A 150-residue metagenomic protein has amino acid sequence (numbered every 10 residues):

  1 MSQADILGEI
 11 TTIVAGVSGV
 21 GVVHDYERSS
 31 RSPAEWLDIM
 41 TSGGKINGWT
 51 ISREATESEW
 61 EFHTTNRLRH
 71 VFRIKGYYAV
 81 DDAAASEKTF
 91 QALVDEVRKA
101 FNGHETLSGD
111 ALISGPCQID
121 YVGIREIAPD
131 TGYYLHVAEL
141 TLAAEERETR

Functional and structural regions predicted by a protein language model:
M1-R150: Charged, amphipathic alpha-helical segments and their flanking helix caps
